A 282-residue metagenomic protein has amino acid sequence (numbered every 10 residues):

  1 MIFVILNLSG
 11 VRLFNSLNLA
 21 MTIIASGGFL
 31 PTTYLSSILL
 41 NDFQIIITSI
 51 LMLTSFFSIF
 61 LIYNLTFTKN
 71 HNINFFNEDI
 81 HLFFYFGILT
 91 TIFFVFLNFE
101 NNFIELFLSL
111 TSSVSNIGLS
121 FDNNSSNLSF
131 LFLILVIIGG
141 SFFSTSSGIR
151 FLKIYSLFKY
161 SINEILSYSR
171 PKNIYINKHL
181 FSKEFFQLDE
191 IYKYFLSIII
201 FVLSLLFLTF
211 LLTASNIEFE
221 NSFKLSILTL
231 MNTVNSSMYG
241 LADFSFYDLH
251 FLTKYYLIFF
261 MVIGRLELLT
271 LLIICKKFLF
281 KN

Functional and structural regions predicted by a protein language model:
M1-N282: Membrane-proximal intracellular helices of multi-pass ion channels
